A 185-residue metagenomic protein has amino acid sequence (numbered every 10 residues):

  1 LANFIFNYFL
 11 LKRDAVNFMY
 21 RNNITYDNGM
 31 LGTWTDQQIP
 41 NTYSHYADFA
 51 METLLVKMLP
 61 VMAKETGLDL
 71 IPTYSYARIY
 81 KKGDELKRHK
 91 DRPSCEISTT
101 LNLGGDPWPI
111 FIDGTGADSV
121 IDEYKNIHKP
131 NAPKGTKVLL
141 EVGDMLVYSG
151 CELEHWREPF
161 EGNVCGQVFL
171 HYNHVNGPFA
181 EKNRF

Functional and structural regions predicted by a protein language model:
L1-T66: Non-heme Fe(II)/2-oxoglutarate
G67-Y76: A short coil-to-beta-strand element that immediately follows conserved catalytic motifs
I79: Conserved active-site beta-strand element of glycosyltransferases/polysaccharide synthases
K82-W156, V164-Q167, V175-R184: Catalytic core of non-heme Fe(II) oxygenases with the double-stranded beta-helix
